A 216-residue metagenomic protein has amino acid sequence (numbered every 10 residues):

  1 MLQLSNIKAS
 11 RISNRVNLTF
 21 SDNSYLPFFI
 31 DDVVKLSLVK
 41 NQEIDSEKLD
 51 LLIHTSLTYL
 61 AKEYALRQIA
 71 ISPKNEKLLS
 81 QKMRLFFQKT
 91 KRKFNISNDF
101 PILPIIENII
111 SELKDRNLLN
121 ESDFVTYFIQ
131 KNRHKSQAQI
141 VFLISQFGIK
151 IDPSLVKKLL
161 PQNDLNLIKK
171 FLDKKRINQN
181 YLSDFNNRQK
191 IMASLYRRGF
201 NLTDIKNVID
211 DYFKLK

Functional and structural regions predicted by a protein language model:
M1-K216: An alpha-helical, amphipathic repeat domain used for nucleic-acid recognition, typified by the mTERF helical solenoid
